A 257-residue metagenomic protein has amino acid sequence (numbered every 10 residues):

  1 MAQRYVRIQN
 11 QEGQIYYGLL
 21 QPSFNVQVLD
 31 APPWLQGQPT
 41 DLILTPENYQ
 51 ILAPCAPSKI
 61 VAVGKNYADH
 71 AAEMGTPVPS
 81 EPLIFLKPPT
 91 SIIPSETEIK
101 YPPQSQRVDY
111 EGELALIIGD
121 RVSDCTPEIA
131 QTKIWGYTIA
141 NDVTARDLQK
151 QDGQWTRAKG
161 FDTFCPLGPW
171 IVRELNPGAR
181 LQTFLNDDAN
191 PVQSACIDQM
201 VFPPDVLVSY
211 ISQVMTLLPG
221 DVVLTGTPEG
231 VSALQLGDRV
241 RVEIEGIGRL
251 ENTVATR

Functional and structural regions predicted by a protein language model:
M1-P82, E174, Q182-F184, D188-P191 (+1 more regions): N-terminal non-catalytic cap/leader segment that marks the start of a structured domain
Q27-L29, W34, L86-I99: A glycine-rich (often HGG/GG-containing) alpha/beta subdomain
P46, Q50, H70, Y101 (+1 more regions): Catalytic-pocket segment enriched in acidic/His residues
A62, D109-E111, L218, Q235-L236: Residue-level recognition of short, solvent-exposed, well-ordered loop/turn junctions that link secondary-structure
V78-S95, Y110, R241-E245: Structural signature of FAD isoalloxazine-binding scaffolds in flavoprotein oxidoreductases
S95-A115: A structural-propensity feature for long, helix-poor, extended segments
S123-Y137: N-terminal accessory regions of nucleic-acid-interacting proteins
